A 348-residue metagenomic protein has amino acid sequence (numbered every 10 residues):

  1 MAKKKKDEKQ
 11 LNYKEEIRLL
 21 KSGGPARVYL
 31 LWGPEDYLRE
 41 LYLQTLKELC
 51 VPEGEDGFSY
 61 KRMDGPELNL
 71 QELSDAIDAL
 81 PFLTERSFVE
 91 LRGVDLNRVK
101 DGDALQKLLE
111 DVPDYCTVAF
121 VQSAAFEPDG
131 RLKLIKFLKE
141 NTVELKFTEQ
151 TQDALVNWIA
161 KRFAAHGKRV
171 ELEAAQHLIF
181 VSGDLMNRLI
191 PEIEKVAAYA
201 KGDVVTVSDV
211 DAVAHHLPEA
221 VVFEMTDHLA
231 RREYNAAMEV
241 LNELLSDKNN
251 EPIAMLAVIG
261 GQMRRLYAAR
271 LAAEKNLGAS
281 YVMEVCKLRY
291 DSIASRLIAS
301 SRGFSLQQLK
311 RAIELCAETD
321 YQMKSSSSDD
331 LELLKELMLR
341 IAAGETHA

Functional and structural regions predicted by a protein language model:
M1-A348: Conserved beta/loop motifs at nucleotide-recognition and modification sites
